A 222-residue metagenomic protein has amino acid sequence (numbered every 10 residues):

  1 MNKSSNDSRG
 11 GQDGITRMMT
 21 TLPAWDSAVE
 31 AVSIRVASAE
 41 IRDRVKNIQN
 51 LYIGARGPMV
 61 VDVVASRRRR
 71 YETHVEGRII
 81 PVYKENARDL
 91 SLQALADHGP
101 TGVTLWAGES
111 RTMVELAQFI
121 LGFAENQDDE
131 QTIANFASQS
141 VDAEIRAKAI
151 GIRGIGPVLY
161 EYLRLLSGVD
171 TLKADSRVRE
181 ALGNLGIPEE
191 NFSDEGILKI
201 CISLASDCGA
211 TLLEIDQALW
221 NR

Functional and structural regions predicted by a protein language model:
M1-G108: Structure-specific DNA junction-binding interface
I53-G57, Q139-V141, S193-G196: Short acidic alpha-helix initiation/capping motifs at coil-to-helix transition points, especially at protein N-termini
P58-R70, V114-F119, L165, E214-R222: Short, hydrophobic/amphipathic alpha-helical patches that form generic packing surfaces within helical domains
V61-A65, P188, F192-R222: A basic, often C-terminal nucleic-acid-binding module that engages the phosphate backbone, implemented in DNA
V63-A65, Q139-I187: Catalytic DNA-binding helix-loop module of base-excision-repair DNA glycosylases/AP lyases
E76-G77, S110-V114, P157-R164, D216: Short, well-structured alpha-helical segments
I79-I152: Alpha-helical ds-nucleic-acid-binding substructure associated with the helix-hairpin-helix region of base-excision DNA
